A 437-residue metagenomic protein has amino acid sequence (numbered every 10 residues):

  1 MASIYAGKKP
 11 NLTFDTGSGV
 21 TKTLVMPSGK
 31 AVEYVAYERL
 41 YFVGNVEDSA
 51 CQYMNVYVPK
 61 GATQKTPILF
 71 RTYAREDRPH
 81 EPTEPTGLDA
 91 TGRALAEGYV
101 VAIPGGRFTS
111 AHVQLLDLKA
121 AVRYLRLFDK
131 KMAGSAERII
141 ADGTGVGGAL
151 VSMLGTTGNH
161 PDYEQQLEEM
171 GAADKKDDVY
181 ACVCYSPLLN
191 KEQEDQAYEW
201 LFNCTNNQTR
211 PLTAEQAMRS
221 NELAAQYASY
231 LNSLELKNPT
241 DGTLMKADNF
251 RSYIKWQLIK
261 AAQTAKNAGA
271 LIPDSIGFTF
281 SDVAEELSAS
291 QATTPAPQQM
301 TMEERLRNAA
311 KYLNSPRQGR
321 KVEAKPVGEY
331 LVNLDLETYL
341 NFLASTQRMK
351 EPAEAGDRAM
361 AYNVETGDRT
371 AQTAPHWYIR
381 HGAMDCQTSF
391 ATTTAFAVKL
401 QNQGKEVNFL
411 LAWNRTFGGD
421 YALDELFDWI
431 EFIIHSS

Functional and structural regions predicted by a protein language model:
S3-T63, M349-D368, G382, K399: N-terminal cap/lid segment of alpha/beta-hydrolase-fold proteins
V46, T157-L167, A173-K176, L244-R369: Mobile cap/lid helix-loop segments that gate and shape the active-site cleft of serine hydrolases
Y53-V56, Q64-D77, W377-Y378: Short beta-strand element of the alpha/beta-hydrolase
P79-A90, G106, F390-A391: The serine-hydrolase catalytic nucleophile loop
T83-V101, E169: Short amphipathic alpha-helix adjacent to the substrate-entry channel of hydrolases
S110-K131: Alpha/beta-hydrolase active-site loop
L127-C204: Primarily recognizes the serine-hydrolase "nucleophile elbow" in alpha/beta-hydrolase and SGNH/GDSL folds
E194-L201, L231-P297, Y378-D385, T392-A397 (+1 more regions): C-terminal catalytic histidine-bearing segment of alpha/beta-hydrolase fold enzymes
